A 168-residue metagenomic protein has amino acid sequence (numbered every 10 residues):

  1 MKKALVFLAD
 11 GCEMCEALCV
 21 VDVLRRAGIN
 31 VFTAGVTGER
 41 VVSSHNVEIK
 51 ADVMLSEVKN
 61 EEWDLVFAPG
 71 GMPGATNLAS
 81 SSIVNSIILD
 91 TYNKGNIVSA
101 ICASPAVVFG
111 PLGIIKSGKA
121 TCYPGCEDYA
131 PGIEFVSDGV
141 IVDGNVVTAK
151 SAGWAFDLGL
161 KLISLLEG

Functional and structural regions predicted by a protein language model:
K3-C12, R26-V36, D52-G168: Active-site-adjacent pocket-lining segments in enzyme domains
C19-V21: Histidine-anchored nucleotide/phosphate-binding helix
A34, E39-H45: Membrane-interfacial amphipathic helices and adjacent loop/beta segments that form the lipid-substrate binding surface
H45-V53: Short gly/ser/thr-rich secondary-structure transition/capping motifs
